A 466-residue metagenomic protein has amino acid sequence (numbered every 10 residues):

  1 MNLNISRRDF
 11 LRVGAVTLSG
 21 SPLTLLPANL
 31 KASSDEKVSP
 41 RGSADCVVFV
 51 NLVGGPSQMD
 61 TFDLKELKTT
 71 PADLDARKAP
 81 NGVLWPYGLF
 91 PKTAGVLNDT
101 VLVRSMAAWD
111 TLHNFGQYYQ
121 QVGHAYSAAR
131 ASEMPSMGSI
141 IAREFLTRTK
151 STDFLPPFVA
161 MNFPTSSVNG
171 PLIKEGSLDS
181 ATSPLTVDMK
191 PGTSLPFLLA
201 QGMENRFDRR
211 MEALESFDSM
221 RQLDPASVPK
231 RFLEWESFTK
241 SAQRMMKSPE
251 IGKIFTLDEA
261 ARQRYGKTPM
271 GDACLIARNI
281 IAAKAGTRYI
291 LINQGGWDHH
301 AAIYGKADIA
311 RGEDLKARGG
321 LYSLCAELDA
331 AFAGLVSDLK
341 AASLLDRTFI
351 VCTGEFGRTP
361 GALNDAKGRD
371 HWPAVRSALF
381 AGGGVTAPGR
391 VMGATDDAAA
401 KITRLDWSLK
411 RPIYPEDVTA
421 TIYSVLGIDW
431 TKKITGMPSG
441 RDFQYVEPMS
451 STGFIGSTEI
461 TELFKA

Functional and structural regions predicted by a protein language model:
M1-A466: Ligand-binding pockets and gating/stacking loops
